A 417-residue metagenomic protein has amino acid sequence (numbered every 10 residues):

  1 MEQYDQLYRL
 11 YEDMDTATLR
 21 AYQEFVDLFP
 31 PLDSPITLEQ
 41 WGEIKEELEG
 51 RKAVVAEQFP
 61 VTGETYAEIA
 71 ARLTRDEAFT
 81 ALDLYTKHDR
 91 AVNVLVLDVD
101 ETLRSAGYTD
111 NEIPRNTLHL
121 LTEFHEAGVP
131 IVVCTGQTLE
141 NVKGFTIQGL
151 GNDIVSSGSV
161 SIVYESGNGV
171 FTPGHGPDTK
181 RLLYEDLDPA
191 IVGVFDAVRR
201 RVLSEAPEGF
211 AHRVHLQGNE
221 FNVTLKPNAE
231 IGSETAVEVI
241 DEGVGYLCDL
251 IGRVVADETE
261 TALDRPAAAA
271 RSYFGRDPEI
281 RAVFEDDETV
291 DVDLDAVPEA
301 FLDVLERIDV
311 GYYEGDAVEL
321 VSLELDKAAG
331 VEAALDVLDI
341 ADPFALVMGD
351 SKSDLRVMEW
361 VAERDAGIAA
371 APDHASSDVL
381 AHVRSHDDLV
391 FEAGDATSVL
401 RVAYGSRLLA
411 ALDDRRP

Functional and structural regions predicted by a protein language model:
M1-L97, N116, E123: Non-catalytic pre-domain segments flanking phosphatase-related domains
Q3-M14, T18-A21, F25, K52-E64 (+2 more regions): Mg2+-dependent phosphoryl-transfer enzymes with acidic/Ser/Thr/Gly-rich catalytic loops
T86-N111, V133, M358: Asp-based phosphoryl-transfer active-site loop
R90-V92, G128, S157-S159, E220 (+2 more regions): A general structural motif
L95-L97, I162, V347: Residue-level marker for buried hydrophobic side chains located in beta-strands that build the well-ordered beta-sheet
A106-I113, D178-L187, I231-V239: Short, flexible/disordered intra-domain loops and linkers
R115-Q217, H374: Active-site phosphate-binding/coordination module
L216-A345, D354-L355: Conserved acidic, metal-coordinating active-site core of Asp-based, Mg2+-dependent phosphoryl-transfer enzymes
